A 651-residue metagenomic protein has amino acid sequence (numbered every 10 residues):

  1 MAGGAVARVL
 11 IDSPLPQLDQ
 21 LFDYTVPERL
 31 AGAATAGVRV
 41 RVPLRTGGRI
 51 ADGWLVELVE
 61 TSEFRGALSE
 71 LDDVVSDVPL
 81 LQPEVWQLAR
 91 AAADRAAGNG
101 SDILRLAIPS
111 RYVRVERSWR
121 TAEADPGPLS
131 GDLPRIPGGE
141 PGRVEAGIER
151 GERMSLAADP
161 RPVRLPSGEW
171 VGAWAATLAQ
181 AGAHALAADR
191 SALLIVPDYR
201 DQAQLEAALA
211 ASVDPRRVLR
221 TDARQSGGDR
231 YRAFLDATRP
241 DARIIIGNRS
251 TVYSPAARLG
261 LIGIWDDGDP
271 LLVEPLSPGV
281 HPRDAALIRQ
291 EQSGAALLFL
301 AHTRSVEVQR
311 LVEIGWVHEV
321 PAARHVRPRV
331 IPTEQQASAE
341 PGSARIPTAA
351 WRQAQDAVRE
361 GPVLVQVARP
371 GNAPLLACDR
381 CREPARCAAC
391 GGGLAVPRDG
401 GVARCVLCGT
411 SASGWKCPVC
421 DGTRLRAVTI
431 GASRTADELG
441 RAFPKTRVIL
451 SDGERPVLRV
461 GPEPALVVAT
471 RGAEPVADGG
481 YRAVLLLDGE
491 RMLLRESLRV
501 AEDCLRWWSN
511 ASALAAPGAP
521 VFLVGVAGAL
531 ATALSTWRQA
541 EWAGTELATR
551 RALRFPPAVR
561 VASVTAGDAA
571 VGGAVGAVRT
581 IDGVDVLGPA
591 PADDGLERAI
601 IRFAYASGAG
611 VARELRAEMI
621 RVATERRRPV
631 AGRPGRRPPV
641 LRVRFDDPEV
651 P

Functional and structural regions predicted by a protein language model:
M1-P332, D356-R359, C381, L485-L486 (+3 more regions): Accessory, non-ATPase domains that flank or precede helicase/AAA+ motor cores in DNA-metabolism machines
A7-V9, P557-A566, E597-A599: Short glycine-/aliphatic-rich beta-strand segments at the starts of folded cytosolic domains
L15, F443-T446, R579-D585: Short secondary-structure junctions
R153-A183, R190-T221, G228-Y231, T238-A242 (+4 more regions): Inter-lobe coupling/hinge segments of SF2-like helicase ATPases
V396-G400, A590-E597: Short, ordered beta-strand-loop transition motifs
R538-A540, A569-G588: Short amphipathic alpha-helix segments
D585-D593, I600-A604: A carboxyl-terminal module marker
